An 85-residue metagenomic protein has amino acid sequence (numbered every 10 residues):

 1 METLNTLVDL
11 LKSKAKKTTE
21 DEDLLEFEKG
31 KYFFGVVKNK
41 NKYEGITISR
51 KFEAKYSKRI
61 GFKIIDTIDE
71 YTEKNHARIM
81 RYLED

Functional and structural regions predicted by a protein language model:
M1-E28, S57-E70: Negatively charged, low-complexity tracts enriched in Asp/Glu with abundant Ser/Thr
K29-F33: Glycine-centered tight beta-turn/hairpin loop motif at sheet-sheet or coil-to-beta transitions
F34-Y71, A77: Intrinsically disordered, low-complexity regulatory segments enriched in Ser/Thr/Pro and charged residues
M80-D85: Short acidic DE-rich linear segments
